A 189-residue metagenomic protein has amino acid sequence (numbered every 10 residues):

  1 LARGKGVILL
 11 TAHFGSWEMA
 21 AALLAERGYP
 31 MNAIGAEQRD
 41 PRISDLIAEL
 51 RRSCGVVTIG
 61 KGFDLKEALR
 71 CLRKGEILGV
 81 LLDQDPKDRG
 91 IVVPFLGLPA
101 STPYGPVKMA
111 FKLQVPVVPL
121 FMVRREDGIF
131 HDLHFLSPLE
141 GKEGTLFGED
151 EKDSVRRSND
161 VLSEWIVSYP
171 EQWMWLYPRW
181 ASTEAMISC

Functional and structural regions predicted by a protein language model:
L1-R3, E26, P30, G62-C189: Non-catalytic C-terminal accessory region of glycerolipid acyltransferases and related lyso-lipid remodeling enzymes
R3-G62, D85-V93, R124: Catalytic core of membrane glycerolipid acyltransferases/transacylases, capturing the structured, soluble-facing
